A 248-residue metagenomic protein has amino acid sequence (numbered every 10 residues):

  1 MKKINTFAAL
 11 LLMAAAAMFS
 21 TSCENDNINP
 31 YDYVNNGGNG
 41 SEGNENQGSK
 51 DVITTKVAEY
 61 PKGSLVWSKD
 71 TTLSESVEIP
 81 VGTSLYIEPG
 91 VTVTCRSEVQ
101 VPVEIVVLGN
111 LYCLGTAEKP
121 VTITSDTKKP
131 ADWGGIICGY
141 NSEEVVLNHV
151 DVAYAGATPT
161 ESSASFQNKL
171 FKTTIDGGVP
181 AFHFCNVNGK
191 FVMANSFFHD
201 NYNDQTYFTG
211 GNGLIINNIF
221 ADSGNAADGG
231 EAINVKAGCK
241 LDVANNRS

Functional and structural regions predicted by a protein language model:
M1-A9: Bacterial N-terminal signal peptides that target proteins for export
A9-A17: Hydrophobic helical h-region of N-terminal Sec-dependent signal peptides in bacterial secretory/periplasmic proteins
F19-S22: C-terminal motif of bacterial Sec signal peptides marking the signal peptidase cleavage site
E24-S248: Beta-strand/loop edge motif enriched in small/polar residues
